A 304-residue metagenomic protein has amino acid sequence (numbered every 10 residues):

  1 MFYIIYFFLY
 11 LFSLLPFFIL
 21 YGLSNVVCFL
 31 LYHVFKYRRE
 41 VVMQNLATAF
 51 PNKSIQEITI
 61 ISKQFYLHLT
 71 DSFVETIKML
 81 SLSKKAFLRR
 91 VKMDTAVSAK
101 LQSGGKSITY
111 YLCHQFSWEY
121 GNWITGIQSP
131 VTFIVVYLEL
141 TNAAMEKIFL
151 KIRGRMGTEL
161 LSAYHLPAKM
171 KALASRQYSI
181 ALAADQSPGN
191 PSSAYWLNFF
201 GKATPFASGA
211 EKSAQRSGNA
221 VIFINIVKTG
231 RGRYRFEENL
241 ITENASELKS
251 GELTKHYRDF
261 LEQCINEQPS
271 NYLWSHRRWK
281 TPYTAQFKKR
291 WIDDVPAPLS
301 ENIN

Functional and structural regions predicted by a protein language model:
M1-L112, S117-W118, E146-K151, G157 (+1 more regions): Membrane-anchoring hydrophobic helices of lipid-metabolizing enzymes
S13, F17-I19, I124-T125, T141-M145 (+2 more regions): Short, flexible segments with low predicted structural confidence
F18, K53, V131-T132, E159 (+2 more regions): Secondary-structure boundary/capping positions in well-ordered alpha/beta enzyme cores
L31-Y32, L69-T70, S129, Y283-Q286: A short hydrophobic/aromatic micro-motif that marks alpha-helical segments and, especially, helix-coil
V34, R89, C113, T141 (+3 more regions): Residues that cap or flank secondary-structure elements
Q44, W123, K151, K212 (+1 more regions): Surface-exposed charge patches
Q56, I60-K63, K100-S103, I127-Q128 (+1 more regions): Non-catalytic C-terminal accessory region of glycerolipid acyltransferases and related lyso-lipid remodeling enzymes
G104-Y164, G189-L197: Catalytic core of membrane glycerolipid acyltransferases/transacylases, capturing the structured, soluble-facing
